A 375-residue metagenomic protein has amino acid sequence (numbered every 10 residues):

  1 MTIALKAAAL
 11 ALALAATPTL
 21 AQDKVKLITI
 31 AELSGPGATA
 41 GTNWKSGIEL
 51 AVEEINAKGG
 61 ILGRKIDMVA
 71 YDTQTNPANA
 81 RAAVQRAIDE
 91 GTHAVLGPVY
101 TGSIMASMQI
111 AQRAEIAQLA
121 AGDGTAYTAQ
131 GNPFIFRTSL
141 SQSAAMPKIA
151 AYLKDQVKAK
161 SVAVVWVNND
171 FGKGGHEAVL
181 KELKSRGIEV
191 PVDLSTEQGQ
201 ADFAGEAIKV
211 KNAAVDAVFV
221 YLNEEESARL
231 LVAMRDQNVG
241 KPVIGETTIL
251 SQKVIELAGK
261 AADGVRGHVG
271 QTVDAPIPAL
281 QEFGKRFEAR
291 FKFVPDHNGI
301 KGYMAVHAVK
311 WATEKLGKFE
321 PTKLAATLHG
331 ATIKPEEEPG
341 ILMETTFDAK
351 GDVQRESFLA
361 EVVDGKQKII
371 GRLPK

Functional and structural regions predicted by a protein language model:
T2-A8, A21-K375: Extracytosolic ligand-binding ectodomains
A8-L14: Hydrophobic alpha-helical targeting segments used for export or membrane insertion
A16-P18: N-terminal signal peptide c-region/cleavage motif recognized by signal peptidases
